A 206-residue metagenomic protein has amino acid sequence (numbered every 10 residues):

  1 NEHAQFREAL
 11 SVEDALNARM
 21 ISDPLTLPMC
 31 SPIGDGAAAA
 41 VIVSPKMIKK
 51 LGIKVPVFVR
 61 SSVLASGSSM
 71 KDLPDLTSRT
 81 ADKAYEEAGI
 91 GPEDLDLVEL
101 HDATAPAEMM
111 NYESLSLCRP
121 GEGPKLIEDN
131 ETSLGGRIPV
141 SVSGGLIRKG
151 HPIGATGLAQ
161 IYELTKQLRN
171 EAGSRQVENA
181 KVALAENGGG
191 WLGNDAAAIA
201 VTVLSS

Functional and structural regions predicted by a protein language model:
N1-D75, E86-E87, D94, M109-P152 (+1 more regions): Acyl-thioester C-C bond-transforming condensing/cleaving domain
A81-G89: Short aromatic-glycine motifs in intrinsically disordered, low-complexity regions
D96-L100: Short glycine-rich phosphate-binding loop at a beta-alpha junction
H101-D102, E186: Short His-Asn-centered micro-motif
A103, G157-L158: Extracellular/periplasmic ligand-binding modules, especially the Venus flytrap/periplasmic-binding
